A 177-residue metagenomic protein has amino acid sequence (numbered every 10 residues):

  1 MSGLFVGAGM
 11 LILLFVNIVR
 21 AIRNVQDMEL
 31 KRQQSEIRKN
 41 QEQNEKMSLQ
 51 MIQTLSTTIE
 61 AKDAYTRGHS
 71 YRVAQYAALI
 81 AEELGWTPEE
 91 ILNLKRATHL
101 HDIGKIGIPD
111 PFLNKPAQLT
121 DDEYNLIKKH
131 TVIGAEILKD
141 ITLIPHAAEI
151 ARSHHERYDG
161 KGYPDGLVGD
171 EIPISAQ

Functional and structural regions predicted by a protein language model:
L4-E36: Juxtamembrane or sensor-core-proximal signal-transducing alpha helices that couple sensory domains to cytosolic
L11, R32, K39, L92-N93 (+1 more regions): Residue-level detector of alpha-helix boundary/anchor positions
R23, Q41-E42, E83, A147: A generic short-segment signal for beta-strand/edge and adjacent turn/coil regions
M28-K31, S35, K39-E42, K46-L49 (+2 more regions): Residues at a fixed heptad register within alpha-helical coiled-coils and interdomain linker helices that relay
L49, S56-Q177: Metal-dependent catalytic cores of enzymes that make or break cyclic nucleotides and related phosphoester linkages
